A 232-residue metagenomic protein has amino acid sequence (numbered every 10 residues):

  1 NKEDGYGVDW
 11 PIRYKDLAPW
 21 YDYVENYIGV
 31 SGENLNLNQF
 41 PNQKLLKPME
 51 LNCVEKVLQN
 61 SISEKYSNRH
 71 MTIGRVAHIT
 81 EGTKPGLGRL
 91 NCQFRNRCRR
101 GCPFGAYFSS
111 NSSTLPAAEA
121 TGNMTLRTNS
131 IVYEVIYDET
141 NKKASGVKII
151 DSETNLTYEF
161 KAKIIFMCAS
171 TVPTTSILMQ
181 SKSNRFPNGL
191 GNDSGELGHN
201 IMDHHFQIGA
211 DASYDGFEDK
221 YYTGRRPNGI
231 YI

Functional and structural regions predicted by a protein language model:
K2-V132: Conserved redox-cofactor binding core of oxidoreductases
G29-G32, G101, G146, S170 (+1 more regions): Glycine-centered flexibility sites
L45-P48, R99-P103, T140-K142, I177-L178 (+1 more regions): Short linear motifs at secondary-structure transitions and domain/linker junctions
G86-L87, D138-S145: A short, glycine/Asx- and small/polar-enriched loop/turn that sits immediately N-terminal to a beta-strand
C102-S112, K220-I232: Extended, charge-rich low-complexity interaction segments
T121, S130, E134-D138, K148-R225: Glycine-rich loop(s) and the adjacent beta-strand/alpha-helix scaffold that form part
